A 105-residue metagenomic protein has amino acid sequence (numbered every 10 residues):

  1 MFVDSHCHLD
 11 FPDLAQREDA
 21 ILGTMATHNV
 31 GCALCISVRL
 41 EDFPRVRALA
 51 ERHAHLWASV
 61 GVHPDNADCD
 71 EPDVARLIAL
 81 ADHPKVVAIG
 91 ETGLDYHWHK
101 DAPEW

Functional and structural regions predicted by a protein language model:
M1-W105: Mid-domain alpha/beta scaffold segments of enzyme catalytic cores
